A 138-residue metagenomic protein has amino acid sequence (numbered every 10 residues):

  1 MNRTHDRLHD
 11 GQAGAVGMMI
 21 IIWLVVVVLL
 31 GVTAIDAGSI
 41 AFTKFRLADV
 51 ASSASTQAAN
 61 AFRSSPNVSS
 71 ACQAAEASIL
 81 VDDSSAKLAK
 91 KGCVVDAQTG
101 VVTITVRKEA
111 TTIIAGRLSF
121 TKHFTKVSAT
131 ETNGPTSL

Functional and structural regions predicted by a protein language model:
N2, T112-L138: Low-complexity, S/T/G/P-rich flexible repeat/linker segments used as non-globular hinges and stalks within
N2-Q73: Alpha-helical assembly-interface signal, strongest on the long, hydrophobic N-terminal helix that forms
G11-A13, L88, A129-T130, L138: Low-complexity, flexible helical/coil segments
A13-M19, V94, V102, L118 (+1 more regions): Compositionally biased, intrinsically disordered low-complexity regions
A51, I104, A129-E131: Residue-level preference for non-acidic, small/hydrophobic
S55-A110: Short amphipathic secondary-structure patches
